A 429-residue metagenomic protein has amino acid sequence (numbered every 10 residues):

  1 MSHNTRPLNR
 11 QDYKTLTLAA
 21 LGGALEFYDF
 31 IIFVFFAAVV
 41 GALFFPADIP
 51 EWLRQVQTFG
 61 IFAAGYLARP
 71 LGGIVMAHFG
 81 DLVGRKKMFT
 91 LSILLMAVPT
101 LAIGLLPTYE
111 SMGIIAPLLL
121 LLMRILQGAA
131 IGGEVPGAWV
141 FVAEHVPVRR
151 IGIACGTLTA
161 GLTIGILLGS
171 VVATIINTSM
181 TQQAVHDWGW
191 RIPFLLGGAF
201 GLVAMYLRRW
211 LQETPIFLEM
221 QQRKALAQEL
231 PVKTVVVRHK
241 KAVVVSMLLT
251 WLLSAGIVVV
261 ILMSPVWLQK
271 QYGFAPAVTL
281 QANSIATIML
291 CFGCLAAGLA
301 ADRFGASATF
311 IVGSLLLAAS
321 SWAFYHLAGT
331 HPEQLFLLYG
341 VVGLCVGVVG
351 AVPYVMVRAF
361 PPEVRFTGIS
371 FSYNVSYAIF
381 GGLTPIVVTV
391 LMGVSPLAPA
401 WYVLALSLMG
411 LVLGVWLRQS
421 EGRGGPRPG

Functional and structural regions predicted by a protein language model:
V34, K240-L290, G381-T384: Extracytoplasmic gate region of multi-pass secondary transporters
A37-L71: Extracellular/periplasmic helix-loop-helix junction of adjacent transmembrane segments in MFS-like secondary
P46, L94-M112, L315-G329: C-terminal ends and interior cores of transmembrane alpha-helices in multi-pass membrane transporters/permeases
G73-G84, C294-G305: Helix-to-loop junctions at the C-terminal end of transmembrane segments in multipass secondary transporters
L82-I93, R303-S314: Cytoplasmic membrane-interface "Motif A"-like loop-to-helix N-cap segments of 12-TM Major Facilitator Superfamily
I153-N177, F200, S372-T384: Glycine-rich segments within core transmembrane alpha-helices of 12-TM secondary carriers
A204-L211, V355, W401, A405-G429: Multi-pass alpha-helical transporter architecture, strongest for 12-TM Major Facilitator/SLC carriers used
S307-V352: C-terminal transmembrane helical hairpin of 12-TM major facilitator-type secondary transporters
